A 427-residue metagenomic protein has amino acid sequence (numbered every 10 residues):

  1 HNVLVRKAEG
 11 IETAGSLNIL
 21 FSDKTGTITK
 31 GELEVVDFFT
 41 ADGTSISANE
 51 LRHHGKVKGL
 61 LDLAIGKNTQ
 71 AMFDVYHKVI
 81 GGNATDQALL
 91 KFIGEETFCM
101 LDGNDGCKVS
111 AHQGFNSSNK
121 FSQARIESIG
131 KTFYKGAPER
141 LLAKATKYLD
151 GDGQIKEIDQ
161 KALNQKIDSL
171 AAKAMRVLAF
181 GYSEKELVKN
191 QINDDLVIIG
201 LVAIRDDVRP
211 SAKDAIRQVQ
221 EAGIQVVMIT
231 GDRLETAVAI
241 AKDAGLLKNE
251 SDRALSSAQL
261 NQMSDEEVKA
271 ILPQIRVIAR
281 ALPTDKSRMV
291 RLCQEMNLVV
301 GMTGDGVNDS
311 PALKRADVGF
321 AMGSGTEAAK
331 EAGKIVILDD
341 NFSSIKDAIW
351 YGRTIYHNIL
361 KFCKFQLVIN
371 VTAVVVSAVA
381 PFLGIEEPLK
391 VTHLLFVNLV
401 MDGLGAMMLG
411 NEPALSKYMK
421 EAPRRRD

Functional and structural regions predicted by a protein language model:
H1-E421: Conserved cytosolic headpiece of P-type ATPases
R424-D427: Short, intrinsically disordered, charge-balanced linker/junction segments flanking boundaries in proteins
